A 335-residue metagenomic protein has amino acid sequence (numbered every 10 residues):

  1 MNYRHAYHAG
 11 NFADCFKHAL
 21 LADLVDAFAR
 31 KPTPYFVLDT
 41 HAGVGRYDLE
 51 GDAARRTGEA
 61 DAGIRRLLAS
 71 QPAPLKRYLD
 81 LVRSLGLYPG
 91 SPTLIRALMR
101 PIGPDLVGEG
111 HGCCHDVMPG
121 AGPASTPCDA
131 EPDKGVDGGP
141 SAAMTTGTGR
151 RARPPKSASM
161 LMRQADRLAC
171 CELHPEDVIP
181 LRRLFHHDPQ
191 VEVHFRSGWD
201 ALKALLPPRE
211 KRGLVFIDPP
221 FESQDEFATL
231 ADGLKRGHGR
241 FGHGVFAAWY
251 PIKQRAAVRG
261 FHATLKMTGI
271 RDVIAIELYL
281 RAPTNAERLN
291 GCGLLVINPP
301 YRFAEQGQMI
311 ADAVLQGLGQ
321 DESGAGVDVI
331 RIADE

Functional and structural regions predicted by a protein language model:
M1-V117, K134, M144-E335: Class I S-adenosyl-L-methionine-dependent methyltransferase catalytic core
G122-A124: Compositionally biased, low-complexity flexible segments
S141: Acyl-thioester-dependent acyl-group transfer interface
